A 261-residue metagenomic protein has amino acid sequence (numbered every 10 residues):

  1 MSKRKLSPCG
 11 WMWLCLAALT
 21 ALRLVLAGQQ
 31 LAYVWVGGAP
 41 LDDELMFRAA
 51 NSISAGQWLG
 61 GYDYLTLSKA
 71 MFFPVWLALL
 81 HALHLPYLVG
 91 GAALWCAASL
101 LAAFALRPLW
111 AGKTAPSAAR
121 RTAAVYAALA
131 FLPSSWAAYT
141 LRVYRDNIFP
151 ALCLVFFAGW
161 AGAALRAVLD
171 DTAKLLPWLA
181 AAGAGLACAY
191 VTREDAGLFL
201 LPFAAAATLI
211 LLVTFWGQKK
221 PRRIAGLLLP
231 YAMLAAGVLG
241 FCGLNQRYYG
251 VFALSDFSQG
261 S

Functional and structural regions predicted by a protein language model:
M1-G28, S117-T122, A225-G226: Start-transfer (signal-anchor) and selected internal transmembrane alpha helices of multi-pass inner/ER membrane
Q29-A49, W58-W76: Extracytoplasmic catalytic/substrate-binding loops of multi-pass membrane glycan-assembly enzymes
A32-L41, L45-F47, P230-S261: Juxtamembrane membrane-water interface segments immediately following transmembrane helices in multi-pass
L67, M71-V75, A82-L100, A124: Loop-to-helix entry region of an early transmembrane alpha helix in multi-pass inner-membrane enzymes
Y87-T114, V155, G159: Transmembrane-helix motifs of polytopic, lipid-linked glycan transferases
G90-L94, A128-A161, C188-P202: Multi-pass, polyprenyl lipid-linked donor-dependent membrane glycosyltransferases
F156-W178: Membrane-interface transmembrane helices that cradle and orient dolichyl/undecaprenyl
W178-R193, L234-F241: Membrane-interface alpha helices of multi-pass inner-membrane proteins
